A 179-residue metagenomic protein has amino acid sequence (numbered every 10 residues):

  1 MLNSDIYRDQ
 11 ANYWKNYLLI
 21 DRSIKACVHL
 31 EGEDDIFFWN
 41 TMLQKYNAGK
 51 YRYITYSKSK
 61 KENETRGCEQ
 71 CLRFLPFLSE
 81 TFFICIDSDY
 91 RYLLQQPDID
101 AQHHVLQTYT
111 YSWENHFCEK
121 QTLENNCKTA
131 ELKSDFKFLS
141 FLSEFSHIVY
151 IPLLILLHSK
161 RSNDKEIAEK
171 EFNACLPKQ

Functional and structural regions predicted by a protein language model:
M1-Q179: Acidic, divalent-metal-binding catalytic cores of TOPRIM and closely related two-metal-ion phosphodiester/pyrophosphate
